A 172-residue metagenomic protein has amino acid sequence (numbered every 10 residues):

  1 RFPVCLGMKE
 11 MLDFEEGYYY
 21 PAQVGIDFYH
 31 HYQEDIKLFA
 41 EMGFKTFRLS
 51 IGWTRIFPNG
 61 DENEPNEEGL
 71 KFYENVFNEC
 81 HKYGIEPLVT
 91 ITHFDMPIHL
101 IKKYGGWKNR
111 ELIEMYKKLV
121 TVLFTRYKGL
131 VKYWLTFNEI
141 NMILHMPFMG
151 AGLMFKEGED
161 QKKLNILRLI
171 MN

Functional and structural regions predicted by a protein language model:
R1-E16, G60-D61, E74-N172: Active-site region of glycoside hydrolase catalytic domains
R1-G43: N-terminal carbohydrate-binding accessory modules
G17, Q23-V24, E64-P65, K71 (+1 more regions): A generic structural signal for short
F28-Y29, L70, I113-Y116: A conditional alpha-helix N-cap/helix-loop micro-motif detector
E34-M96: Aromatic-lined substrate-binding rim segments of carbohydrate-active enzymes
